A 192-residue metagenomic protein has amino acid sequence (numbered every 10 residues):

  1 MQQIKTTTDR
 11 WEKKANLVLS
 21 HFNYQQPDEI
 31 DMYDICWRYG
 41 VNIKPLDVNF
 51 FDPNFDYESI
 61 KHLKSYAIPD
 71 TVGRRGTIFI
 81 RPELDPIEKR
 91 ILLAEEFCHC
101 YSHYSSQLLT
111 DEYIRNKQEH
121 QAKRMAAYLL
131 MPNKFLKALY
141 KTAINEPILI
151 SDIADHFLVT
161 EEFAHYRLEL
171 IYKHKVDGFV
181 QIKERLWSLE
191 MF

Functional and structural regions predicted by a protein language model:
M1-F192: Active-site hotspot residues in diverse enzymes, especially metal/ion-binding acidic/histidine motifs
